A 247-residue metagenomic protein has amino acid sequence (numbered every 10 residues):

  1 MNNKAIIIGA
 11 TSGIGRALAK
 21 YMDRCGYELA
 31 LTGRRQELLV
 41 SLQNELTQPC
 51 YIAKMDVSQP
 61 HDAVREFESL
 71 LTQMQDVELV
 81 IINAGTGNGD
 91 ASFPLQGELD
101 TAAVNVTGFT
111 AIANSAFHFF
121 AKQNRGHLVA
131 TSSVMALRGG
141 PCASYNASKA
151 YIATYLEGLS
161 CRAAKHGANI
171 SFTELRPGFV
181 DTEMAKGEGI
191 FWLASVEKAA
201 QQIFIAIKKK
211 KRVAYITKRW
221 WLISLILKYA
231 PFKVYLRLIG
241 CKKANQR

Functional and structural regions predicted by a protein language model:
T11-S12: Conserved glycine-rich cofactor-binding loop
L46-H61: Rossmann-fold cofactor-recognition segment
N83-G89: Conserved NAD(P)H cofactor-binding loop of Rossmann-fold oxidoreductase domains
A91-A103: Short alpha-helical oligomerization interface
A113, S148: Active-site helix of classical SDR
S133: Residue(s) in the substrate-gating loop at a strand-loop-helix junction that position the organic substrate next
E174, K186-S224: C-terminal helical subdomain
